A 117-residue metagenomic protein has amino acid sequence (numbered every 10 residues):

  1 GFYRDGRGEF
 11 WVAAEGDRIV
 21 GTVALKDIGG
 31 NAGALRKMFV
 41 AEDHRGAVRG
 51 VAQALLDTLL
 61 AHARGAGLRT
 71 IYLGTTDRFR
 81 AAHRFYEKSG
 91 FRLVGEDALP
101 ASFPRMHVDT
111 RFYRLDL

Functional and structural regions predicted by a protein language model:
G1-D43, L56-T58, H62, E96-L99 (+1 more regions): Acetyl-CoA-dependent GNAT
D5, V48, R105: Residue-level marker of regulatory loop/turn positions in helix-turn-helix DNA-binding domains and in histidine
R18, A32, A41-D57, R64-A66 (+2 more regions): Conserved glycine-rich acetyl-CoA-binding loop
R69-Y72, T76-L117: C-terminal "cap" of GNAT-fold acetyltransferases
